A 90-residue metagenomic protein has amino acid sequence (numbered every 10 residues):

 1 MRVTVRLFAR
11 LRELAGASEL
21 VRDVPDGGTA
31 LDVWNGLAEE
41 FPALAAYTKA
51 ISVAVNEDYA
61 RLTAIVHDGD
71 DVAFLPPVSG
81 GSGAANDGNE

Functional and structural regions predicted by a protein language model:
M1-E19: Eukaryote-biased recognition of intrinsically disordered, low-complexity regulatory segments
V5, V33, G69: Residue-level signal for inorganic ion chemistry
R12, L44-A45, T63-A64: Short secondary-structure boundary/capping segments
A17-T48, S52-V55: Compact, glycine-rich, soluble single-domain proteins
E57-N89: C-terminal structural segments of small proteins and small subunits
